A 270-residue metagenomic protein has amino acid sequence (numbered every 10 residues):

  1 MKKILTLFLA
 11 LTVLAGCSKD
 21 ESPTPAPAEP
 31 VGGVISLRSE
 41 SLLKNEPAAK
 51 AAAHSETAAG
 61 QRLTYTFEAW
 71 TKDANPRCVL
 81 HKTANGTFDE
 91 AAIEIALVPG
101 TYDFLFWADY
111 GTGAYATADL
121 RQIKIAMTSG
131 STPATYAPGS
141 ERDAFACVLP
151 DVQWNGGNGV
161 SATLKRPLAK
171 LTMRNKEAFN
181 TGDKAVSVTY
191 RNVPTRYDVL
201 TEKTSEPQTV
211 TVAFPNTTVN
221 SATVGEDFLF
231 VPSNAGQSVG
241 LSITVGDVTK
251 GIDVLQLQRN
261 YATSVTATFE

Functional and structural regions predicted by a protein language model:
M1-A15: Sec-dependent bacterial lipoprotein signal peptides
C17-E270: Extracytoplasmic cysteine-anchoring/structural motifs
